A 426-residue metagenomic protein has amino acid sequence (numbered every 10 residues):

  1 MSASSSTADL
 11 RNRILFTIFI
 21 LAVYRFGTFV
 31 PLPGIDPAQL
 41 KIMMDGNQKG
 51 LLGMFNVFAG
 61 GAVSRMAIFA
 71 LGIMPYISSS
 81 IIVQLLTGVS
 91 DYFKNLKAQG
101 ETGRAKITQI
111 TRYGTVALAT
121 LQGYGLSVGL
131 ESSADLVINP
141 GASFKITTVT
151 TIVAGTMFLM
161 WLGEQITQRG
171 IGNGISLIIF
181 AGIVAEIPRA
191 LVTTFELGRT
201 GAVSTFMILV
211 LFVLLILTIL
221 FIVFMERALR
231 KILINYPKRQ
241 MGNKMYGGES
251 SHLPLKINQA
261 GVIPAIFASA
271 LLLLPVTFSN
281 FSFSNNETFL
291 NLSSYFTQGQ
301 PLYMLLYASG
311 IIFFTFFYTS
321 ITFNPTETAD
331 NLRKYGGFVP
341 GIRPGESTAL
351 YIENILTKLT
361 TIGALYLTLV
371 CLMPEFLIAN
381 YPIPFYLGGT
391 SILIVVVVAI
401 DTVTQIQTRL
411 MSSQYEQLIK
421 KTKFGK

Functional and structural regions predicted by a protein language model:
M1-K97, T102-K426: N-terminal cationic and glycine-rich segments that engage phosphates or anionic surfaces
